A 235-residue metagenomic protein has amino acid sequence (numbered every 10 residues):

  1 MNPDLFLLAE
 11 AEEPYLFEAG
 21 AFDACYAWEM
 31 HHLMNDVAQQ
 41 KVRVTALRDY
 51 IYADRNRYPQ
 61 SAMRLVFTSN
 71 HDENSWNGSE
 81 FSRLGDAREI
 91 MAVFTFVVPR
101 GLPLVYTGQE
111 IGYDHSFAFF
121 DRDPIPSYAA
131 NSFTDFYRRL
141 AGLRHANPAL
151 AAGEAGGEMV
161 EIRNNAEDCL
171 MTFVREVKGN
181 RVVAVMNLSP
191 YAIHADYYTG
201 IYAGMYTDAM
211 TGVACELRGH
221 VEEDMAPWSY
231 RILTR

Functional and structural regions predicted by a protein language model:
M1-R64, G85, F94-V97, G112-P148 (+6 more regions): Active-site-proximal helices and loops of the catalytic beta/alpha 8
P59-R83: Active-site clefts of carbohydrate-active enzymes
R88: Conserved interdomain hinge at the start of the Helicase C-terminal
V105-I111: Short acidic/histidine-rich active-site segments
N180-L188: Short, well-ordered beta-strand segments enriched in hydrophobic/aromatic residues
T207-V221: Solvent-exposed beta-strand/loop surfaces of large extracellular or lumenal domains
L217-R235: C-terminal beta-strand-rich structural cap/linker in extracellular carbohydrate-active enzymes
